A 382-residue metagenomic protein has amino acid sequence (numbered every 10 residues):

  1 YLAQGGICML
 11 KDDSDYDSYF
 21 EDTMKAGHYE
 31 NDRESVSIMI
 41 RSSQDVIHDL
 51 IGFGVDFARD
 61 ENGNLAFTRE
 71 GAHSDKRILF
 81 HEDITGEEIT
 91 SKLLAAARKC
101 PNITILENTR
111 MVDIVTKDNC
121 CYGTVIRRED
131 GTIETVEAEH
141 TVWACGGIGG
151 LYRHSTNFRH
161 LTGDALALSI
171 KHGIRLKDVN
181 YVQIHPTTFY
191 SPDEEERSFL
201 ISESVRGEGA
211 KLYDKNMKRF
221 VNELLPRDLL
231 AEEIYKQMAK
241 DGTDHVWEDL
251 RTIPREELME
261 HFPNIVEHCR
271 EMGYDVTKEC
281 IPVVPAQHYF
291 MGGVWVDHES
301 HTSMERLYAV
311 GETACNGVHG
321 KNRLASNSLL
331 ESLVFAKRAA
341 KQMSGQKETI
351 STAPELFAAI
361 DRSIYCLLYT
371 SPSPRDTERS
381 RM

Functional and structural regions predicted by a protein language model:
Y1-D22: Conserved N-terminal glycine-rich FAD pyrophosphate-binding loop of Rossmann-like flavoproteins
S35-R41, L79-K92, T156-F158, M259-E260: Short beta-strand to alpha-helix junction loop
G52-T132, A144, T188-P192, L212: Conserved redox-cofactor binding core of oxidoreductases
T132-H140: Core beta-strand elements of the Rossmann-like FAD/NAD(P) dinucleotide-binding domain in flavoenzyme oxidoreductases
R153-D164, G317-A340: A conserved FAD-binding loop/helix module that cradles the flavin
L168, I174-I281, S332-L333, Q342-S344 (+1 more regions): An anion/pyrophosphate-binding glycine-rich loop and adjacent beta-alpha core in soluble alpha-beta enzymes
M304-N322: Short FAD-binding loop at a beta-strand-to-alpha-helix junction that anchors the flavin cofactor in diverse
Y369-D376: Conserved small/polar residues in nucleotide/adenosyl-binding loops
